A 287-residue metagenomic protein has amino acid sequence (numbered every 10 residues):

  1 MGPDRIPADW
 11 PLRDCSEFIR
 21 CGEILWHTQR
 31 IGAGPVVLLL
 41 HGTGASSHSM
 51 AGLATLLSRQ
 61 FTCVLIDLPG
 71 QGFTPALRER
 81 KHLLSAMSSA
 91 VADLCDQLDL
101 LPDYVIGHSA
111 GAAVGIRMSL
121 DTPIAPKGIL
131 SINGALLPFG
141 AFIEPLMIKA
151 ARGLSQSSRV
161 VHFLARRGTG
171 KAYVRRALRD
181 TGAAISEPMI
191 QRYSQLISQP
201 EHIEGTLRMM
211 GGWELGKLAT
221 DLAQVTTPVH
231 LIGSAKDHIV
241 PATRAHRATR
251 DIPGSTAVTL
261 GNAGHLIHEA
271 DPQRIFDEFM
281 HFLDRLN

Functional and structural regions predicted by a protein language model:
M1-V37, S58-F61, L100-L101, H281-N287: Alpha/beta-hydrolase fold catalytic core
W10-L12, I19-G22, H27-Q29, V64-A110 (+1 more regions): Active-site loop/oxyanion-hole signature of alpha/beta-hydrolase fold enzymes
I24, Q29-F73: Conserved HGGG/HGGXW glycine-rich cap/lid loop of the alpha/beta-hydrolase fold
L120, P126-S158: Flexible "cap/lid" loop of the alpha/beta hydrolase fold
A141-P145, F163-A223: Conserved alpha/beta-hydrolase catalytic His-Asp/Glu region
V225, L231-G233: Short beta-strand/loop motif that positions the catalytic acidic residue of the alpha/beta-hydrolase fold
A235-V240: Acidic catalytic loop of the alpha/beta-hydrolase fold
G254-N287: Catalytic active-site module of serine/aspartate enzymes centered on a nucleophile-bearing elbow/loop
